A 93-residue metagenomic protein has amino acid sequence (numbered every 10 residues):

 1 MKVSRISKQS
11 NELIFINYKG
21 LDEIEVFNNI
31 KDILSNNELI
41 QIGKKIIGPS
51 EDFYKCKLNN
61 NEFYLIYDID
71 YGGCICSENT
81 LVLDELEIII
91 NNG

Functional and structural regions predicted by a protein language model:
M1-K45: Negatively charged, low-complexity tracts enriched in Asp/Glu with abundant Ser/Thr
E12, E23-E25, E38, E51 (+3 more regions): Glutamate identity and glutamate-enriched acidic tracts
E12-I14, D52-Y54, G73: Short beta-strand micro-motifs in enzyme catalytic cores
I46-I47, D70: His-enriched metal-coordination microenvironments in redox/metal-binding proteins
I47-S50, K57: Acidic, low-complexity, intrinsically disordered interaction modules
K55-G93: Short, compact, well-ordered microdomains
